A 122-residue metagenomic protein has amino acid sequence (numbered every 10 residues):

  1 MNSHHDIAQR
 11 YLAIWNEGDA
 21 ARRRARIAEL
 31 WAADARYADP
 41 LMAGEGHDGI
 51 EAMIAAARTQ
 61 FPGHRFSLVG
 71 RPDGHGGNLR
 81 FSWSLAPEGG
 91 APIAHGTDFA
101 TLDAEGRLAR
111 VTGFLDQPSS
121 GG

Functional and structural regions predicted by a protein language model:
M1-L30: Short acidic-aromatic low-complexity motifs
N2, N16, R58-G122: A beta-strand edge to alpha-helix "cap/lid" segment located at domain peripheries
R24-G77: A solvent-exposed, acidic/Ser-Thr-rich amphipathic alpha-helical stretch
